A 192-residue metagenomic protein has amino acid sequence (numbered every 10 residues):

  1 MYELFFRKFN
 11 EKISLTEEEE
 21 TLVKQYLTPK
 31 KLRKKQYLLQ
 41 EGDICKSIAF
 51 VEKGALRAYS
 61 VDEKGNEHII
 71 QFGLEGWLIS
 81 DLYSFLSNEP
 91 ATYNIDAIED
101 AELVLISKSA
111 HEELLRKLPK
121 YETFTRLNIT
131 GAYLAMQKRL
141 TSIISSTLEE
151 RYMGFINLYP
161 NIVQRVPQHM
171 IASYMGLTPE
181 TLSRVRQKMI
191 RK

Functional and structural regions predicted by a protein language model:
M1-T28: Cyclic nucleotide-binding regulatory module and flanking cytosolic helices
T28, Y37, A55-S60, E102-L103: Short beta-strand segments in beta-sandwich/barrel cores
K35, K46, F50-Y59, E75-G76: Glycine- and acidic-residue-biased ligand/ion/polar-headgroup-sensing regions
L38-D43: Short phosphate-coordinating micro-motif centered on Lys-Gly-acidic
S60, N66-I69: Compact nucleic-acid interaction/catalytic patches
I69-R126: Cyclic-nucleotide recognition modules
R126-Y159: Strongly charged, low-complexity linkers/loops
S146-K192: Phosphate-/nucleic-acid-contacting segments
